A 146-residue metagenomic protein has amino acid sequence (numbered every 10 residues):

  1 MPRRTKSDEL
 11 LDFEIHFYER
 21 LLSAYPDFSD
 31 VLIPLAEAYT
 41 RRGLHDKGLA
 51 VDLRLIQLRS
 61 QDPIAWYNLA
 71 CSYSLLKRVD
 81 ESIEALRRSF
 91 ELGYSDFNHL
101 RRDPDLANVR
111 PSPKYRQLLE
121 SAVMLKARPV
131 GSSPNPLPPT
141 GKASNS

Functional and structural regions predicted by a protein language model:
M1-P26, A122, P134, A143-S146: N-terminal alpha-helical interaction modules that lie
P2-D8, S95-S121: TPR/TPR-like alpha-solenoid helical repeat scaffolds
R3-S7, F17-K77: Alpha-helical adaptor scaffolds
Q57-L58, L75, R88, L92 (+2 more regions): Terminal, compositionally biased segments used for targeting/anchoring and flexible tails
P63-I64, L92-R102, V130-S132: Boundary/linker segments of alpha-helical solenoid repeat arrays
D80-F97, L119-A127: TPR/TPR-like (Sel1-like) alpha-helical repeat modules
